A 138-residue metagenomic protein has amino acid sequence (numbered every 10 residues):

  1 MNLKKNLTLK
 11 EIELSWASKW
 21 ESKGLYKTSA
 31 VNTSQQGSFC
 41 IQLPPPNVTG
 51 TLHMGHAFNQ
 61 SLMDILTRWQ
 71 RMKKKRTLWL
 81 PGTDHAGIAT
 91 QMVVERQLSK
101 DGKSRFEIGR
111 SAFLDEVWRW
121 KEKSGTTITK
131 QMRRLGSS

Functional and structural regions predicted by a protein language model:
M1-S138: N-terminal, positively charged nucleic-acid-binding surface of large information/translation enzymes
